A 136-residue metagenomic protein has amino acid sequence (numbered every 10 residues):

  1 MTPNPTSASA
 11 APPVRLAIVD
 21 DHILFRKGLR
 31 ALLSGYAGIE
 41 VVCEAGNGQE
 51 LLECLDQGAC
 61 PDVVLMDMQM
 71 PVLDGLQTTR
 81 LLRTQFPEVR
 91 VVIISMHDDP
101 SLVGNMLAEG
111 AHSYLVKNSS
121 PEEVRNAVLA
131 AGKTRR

Functional and structural regions predicted by a protein language model:
M1-R15: Non-catalytic signal-transmission and effector/linker regions of two-component phosphorelay proteins
E44-V63: Acidic, metal-coordinating helix/loop segments flanking the phosphotransfer/catalytic sites of two-component signaling
N47-E50, L73-Q77: Acidic catalytic/metal-coordinating carboxylates
E53-C54, L76-E88: Short amphipathic alpha-helix used as the core "switch/output" element in two-component signaling
D67, S95: Active-site residues of response regulator receiver
M70: Receiver (REC) domain active-site loop signature in two-component systems and cognate sites in sensor histidine kinases
S101, S119-G132, R136: C-terminal output helix
